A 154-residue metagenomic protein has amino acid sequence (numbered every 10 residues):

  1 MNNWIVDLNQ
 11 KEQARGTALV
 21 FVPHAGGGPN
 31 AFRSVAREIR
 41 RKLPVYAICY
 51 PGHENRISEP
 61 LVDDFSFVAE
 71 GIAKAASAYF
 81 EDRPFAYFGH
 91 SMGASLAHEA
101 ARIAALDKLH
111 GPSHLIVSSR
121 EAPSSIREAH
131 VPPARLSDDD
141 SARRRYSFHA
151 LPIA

Functional and structural regions predicted by a protein language model:
M1-A154: Domain-scale detector for complete catalytic domains at protein termini or as standalone homologs
